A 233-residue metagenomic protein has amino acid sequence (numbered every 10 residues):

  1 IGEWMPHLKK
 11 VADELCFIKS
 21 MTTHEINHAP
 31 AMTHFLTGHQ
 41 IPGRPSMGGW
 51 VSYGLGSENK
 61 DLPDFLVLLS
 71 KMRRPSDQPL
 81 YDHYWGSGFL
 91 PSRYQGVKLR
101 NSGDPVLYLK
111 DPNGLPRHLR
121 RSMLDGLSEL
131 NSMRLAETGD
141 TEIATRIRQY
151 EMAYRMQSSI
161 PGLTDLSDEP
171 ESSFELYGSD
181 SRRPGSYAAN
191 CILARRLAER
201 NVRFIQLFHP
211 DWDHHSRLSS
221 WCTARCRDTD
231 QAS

Functional and structural regions predicted by a protein language model:
I1-S233: Ligand-binding pockets and gating/stacking loops
